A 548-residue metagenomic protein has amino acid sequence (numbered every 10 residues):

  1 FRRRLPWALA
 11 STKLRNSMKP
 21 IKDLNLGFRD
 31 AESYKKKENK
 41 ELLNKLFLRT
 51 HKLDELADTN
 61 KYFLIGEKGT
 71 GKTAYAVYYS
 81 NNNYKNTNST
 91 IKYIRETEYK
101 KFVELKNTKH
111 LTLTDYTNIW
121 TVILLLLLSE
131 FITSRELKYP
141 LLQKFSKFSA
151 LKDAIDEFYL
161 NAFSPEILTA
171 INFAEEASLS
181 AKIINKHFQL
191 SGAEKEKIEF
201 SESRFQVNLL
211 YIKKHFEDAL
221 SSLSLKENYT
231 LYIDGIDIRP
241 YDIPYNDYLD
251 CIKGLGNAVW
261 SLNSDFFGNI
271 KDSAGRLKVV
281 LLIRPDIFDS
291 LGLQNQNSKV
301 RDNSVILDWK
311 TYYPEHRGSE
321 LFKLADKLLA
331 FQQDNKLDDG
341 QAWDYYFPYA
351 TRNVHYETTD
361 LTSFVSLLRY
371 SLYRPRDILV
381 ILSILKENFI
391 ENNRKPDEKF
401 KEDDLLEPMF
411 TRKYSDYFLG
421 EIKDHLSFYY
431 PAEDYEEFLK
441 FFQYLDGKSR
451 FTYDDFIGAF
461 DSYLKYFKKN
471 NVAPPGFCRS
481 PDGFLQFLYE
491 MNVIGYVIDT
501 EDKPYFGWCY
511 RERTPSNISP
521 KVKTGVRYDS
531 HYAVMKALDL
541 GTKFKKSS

Functional and structural regions predicted by a protein language model:
W7, S11-L111, V534, L538-L540: Walker A/P-loop-proximal flanking segment of P-loop NTPase domains
K19-P20, I94-T97, E357-S548: C-terminal leucine-rich, beta-strand-based interaction scaffolds used for sensing/assembly
K61-F63, N88-I91, N228-L231, R276-V280 (+1 more regions): Beta-sheet entry/capping signal
E67-T230, R239, P285-F288, L293 (+2 more regions): P-loop NTPase nucleotide-binding core
S80-Y84, E96-T97, P140-A150, D247-N257 (+2 more regions): Amphipathic alpha-helical scaffolding segments
K106-H110, N246-D250, L293-R301, L385-N388 (+2 more regions): Short secondary-structure boundary/capping segments
L210-Y232, I236-H355, P408: The catalytic "switch" region of P-loop NTPases
